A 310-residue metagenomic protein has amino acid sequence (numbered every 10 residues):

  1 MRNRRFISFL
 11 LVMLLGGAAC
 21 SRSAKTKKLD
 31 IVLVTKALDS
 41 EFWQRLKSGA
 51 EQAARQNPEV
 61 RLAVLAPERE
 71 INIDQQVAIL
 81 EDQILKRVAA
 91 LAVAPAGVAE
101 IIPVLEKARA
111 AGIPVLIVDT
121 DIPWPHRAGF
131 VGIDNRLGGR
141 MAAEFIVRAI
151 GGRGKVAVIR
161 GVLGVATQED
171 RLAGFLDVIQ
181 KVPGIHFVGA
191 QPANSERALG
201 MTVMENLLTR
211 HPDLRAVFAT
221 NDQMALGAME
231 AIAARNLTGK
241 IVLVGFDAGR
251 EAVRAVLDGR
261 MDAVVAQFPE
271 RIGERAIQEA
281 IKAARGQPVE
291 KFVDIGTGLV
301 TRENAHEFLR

Functional and structural regions predicted by a protein language model:
C20-S23: Bacterial signal peptide processing site
V32-A53, N57, L62-V77, D82 (+3 more regions): Extracytoplasmic "Venus flytrap"
F42-Q56, V60, G138-A142, A166-I185 (+4 more regions): Short, solvent-exposed amphipathic alpha-helices that sit in or adjacent to ligand/effector-binding or catalytic
Q56-R69, K155-V158, I179-R197: Short beta-strand elements in bilobed, periplasmic/extracellular small-molecule ligand-binding domains
Q76, V131-V156, L199-M201, G249-A252 (+1 more regions): Hydrophobic alpha-helical segments within soluble ligand-binding/sensing domains
A90-R109, F175, V188-G189, A193-R254: Hydrophobic alpha-helical
V98-L137, F145-R148, K155, D247-D262 (+1 more regions): Flexible loop/hinge segments that line or gate small-molecule binding clefts
I159, L163, T167, V178-I179 (+1 more regions): Hinge/cleft segment of the Venus flytrap/periplasmic-binding protein
